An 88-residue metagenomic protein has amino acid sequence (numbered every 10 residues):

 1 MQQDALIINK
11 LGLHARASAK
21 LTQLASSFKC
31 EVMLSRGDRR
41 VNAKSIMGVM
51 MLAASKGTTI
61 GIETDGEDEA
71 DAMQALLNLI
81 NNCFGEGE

Functional and structural regions predicted by a protein language model:
M1-Q3: Absolute protein N-terminus
L6-K56, L79: Compact, glycine-rich, soluble single-domain proteins
S55-E88: C-terminal structural segments of small proteins and small subunits
